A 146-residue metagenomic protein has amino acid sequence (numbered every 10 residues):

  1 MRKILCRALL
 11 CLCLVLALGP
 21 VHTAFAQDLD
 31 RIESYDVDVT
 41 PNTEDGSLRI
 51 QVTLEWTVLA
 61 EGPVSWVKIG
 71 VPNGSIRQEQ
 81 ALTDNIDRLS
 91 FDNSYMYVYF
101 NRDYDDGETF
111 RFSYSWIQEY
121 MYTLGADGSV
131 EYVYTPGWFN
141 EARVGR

Functional and structural regions predicted by a protein language model:
M1-R7: Positively charged n-region of N-terminal signal peptides that target proteins for export
A8-P20: Bacterial N-terminal signal peptides
H22-R146: Lumenal/extracellular ectodomains and adaptor appendage modules of the eukaryotic vesicle/secretory system
